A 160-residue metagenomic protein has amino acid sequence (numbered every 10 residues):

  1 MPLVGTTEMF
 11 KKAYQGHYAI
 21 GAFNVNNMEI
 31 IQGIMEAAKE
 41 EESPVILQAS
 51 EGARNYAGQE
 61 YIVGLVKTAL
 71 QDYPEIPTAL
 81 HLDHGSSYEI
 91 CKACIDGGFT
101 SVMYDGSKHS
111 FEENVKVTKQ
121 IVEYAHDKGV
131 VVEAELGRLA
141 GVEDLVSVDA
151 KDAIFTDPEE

Functional and structural regions predicted by a protein language model:
V4-K12, N27-A53, E60-E75, G85-E160: Alpha/beta enzyme core
I20-N24, A79-H81, M103: Short catalytic-loop micro-motif centered on adjacent basic/acidic residues
